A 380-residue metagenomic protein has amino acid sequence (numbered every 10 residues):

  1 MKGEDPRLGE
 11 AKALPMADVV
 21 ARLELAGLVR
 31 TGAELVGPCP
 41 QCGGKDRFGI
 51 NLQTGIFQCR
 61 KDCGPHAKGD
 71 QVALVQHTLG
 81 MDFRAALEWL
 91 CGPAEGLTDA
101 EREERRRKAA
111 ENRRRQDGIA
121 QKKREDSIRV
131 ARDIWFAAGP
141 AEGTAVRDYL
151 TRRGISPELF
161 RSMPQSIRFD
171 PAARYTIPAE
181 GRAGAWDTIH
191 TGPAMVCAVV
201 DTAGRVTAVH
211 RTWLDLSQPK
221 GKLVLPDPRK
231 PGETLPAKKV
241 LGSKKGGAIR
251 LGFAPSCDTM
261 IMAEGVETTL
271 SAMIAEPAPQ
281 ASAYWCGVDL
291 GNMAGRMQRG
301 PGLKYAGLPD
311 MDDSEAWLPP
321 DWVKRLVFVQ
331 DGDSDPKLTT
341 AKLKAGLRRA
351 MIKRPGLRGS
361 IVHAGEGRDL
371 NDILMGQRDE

Functional and structural regions predicted by a protein language model:
M1-A100, L159: N-terminal structured subdomain of primase-like DNA metabolism proteins
M1-K2, E10, Q41, E111-E125 (+2 more regions): Long, compositionally biased
M1-L14, Q58-R60, H66-G69, C257-D258 (+1 more regions): TOPRIM fold recognition
A33-P38, E88-A94, A100-A109, F160-G181: Short linear loop/turn motifs
C39, C59-K61, V75, L150 (+6 more regions): Terminal peptide-recognition signature
R84-G139: Conserved active-site segments centered on acidic
K123, V130, A138-G181: Electropositive nucleic-acid engagement tracts
Y175-L318: Phosphate-handling DNA/RNA-contact segment within nucleic-acid enzymes
